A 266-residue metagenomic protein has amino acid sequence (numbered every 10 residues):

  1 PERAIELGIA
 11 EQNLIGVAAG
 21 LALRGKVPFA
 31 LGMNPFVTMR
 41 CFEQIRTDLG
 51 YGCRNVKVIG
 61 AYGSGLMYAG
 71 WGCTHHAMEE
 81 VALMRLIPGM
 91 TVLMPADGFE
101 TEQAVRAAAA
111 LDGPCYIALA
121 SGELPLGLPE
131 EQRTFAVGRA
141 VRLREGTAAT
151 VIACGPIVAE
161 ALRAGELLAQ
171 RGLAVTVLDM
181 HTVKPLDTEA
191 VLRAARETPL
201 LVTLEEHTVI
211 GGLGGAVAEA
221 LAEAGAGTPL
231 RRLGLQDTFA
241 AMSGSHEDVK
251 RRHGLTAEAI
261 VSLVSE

Functional and structural regions predicted by a protein language model:
E2-E6: Short pre-catalytic strand/loop immediately N-terminal to key active-site residues, enriched for Gly-Thr
A10, L21-T150, A159: Conserved thiamine diphosphate
Q12-G16, T38-C41, T101, A159-L162 (+2 more regions): Short glycine/serine/threonine-rich phosphate/pyrophosphate-binding segments that cradle anionic phosphate groups
V17, A104-A107, R193-A194, L263: CheY-like receiver
Y68-G70, A118-E266: Thiamine diphosphate
